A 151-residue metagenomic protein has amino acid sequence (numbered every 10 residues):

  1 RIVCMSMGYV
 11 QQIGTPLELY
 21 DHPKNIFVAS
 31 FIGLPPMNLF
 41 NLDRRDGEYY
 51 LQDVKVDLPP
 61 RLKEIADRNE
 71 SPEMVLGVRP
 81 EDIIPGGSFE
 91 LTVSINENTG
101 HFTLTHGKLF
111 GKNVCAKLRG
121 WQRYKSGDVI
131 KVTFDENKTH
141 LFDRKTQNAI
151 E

Functional and structural regions predicted by a protein language model:
C4-M5, V78: Catalytic metal- and UDP-sugar-binding loop of GT-A-like glycosyltransferases, i.e., residues flanking the conserved
M5-T15, D21-N25: ABC ATPase "signature
Y20, F31: Nucleotide-binding/hydrolysis machinery
K24-N25, G33, M37: Non-catalytic alpha-helical coupling and interface elements of nucleotide-dependent molecular machines and regulators
P35-L39, R44-E151: Non-catalytic connector elements of ABC transporters
